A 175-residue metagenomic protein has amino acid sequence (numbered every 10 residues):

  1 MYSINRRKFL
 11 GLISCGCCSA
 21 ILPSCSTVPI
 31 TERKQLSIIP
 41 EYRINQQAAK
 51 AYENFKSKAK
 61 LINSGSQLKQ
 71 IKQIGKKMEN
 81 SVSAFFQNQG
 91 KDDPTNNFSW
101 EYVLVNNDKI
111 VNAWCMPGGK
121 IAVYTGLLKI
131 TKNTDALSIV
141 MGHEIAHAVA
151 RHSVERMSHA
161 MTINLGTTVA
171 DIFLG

Functional and structural regions predicted by a protein language model:
Y2-G175: A Zn2+-metalloprotease active-site environment signal
